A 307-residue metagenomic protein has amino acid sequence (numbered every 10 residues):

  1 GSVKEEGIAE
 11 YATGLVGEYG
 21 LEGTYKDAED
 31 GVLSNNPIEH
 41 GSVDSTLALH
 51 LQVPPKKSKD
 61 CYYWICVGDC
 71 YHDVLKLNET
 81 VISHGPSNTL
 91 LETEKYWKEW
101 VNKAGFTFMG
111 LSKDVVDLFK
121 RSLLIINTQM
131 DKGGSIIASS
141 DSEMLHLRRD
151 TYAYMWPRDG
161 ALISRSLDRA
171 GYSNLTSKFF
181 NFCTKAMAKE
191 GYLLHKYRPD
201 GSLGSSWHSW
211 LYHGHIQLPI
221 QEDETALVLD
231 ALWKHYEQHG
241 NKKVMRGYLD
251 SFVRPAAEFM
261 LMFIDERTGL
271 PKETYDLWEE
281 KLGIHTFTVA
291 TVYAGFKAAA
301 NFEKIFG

Functional and structural regions predicted by a protein language model:
G1-T151, S173, K185, K242-V244: Acidic/polar, glycine-enriched structural segments that form the non-catalytic walls/loops of the carbohydrate-binding
V3-Y11, V16, G20, L118 (+4 more regions): Extended ligand-binding clefts on enzyme/binding-domain cores
D30-E39, D131-E143, T151-Y154, G201-W207 (+3 more regions): Active-site-adjacent bridging/hinge elements
T46, S139-T151, Y212-H215, P271-T286: Active-site-adjacent structural elements in folded domains
H72-N78, G160-A161, F296-K297: Residue-level signal for cytosolic alpha-helical hairpin/rod architecture
E92, V116, N181, E190-R198 (+1 more regions): Catalytic cores of carbohydrate-active enzymes
L123-N127, W233, K297: Amphipathic, well-packed alpha-helical segments that form the structural scaffold of globular domains
Y152-D265, V289, Y293-F296: Aromatic-rich carbohydrate-recognition surfaces in CAZymes
